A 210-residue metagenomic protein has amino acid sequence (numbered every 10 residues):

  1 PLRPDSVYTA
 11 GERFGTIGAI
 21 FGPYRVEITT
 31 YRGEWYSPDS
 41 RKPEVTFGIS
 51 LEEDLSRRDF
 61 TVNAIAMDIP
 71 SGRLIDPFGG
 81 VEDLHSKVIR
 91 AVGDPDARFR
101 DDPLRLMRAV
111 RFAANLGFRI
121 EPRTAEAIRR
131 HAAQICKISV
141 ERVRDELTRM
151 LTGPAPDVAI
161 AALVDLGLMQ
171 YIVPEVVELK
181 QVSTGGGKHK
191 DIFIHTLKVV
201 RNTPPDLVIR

Functional and structural regions predicted by a protein language model:
P1-R210: Catalytic cores of the polymerase beta-like nucleotidyltransferase superfamily and closely associated nucleotide
